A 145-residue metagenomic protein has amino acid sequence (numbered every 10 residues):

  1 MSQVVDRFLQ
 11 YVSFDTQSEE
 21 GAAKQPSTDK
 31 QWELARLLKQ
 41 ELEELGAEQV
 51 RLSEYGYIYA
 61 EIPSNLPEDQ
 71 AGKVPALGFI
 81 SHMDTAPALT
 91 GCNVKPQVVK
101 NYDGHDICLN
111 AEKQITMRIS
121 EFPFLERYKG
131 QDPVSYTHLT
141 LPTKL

Functional and structural regions predicted by a protein language model:
S2-D29: N-terminal capping segment at the start of a domain
Q3, E33, T137: Charged catalytic carboxylate motif
V12, T16-E19, L42, G46 (+1 more regions): Structural signal for hydrophobic packing residues in well-ordered secondary-structure cores of soluble enzyme domains
V12, W32, S53, Q131-P133: Flexible, active-site-adjacent loop/turn segments at secondary-structure boundaries
D15, T137-T143: Conserved small/polar residues in nucleotide/adenosyl-binding loops
A23-V74, G78-D84, V94-P96: A non-catalytic alpha/beta surface segment that caps or lines the substrate-entry region of metallo-dependent hydrolase
A71-L139: Active-site metal-coordination/substrate-binding segment of hydrolases, especially metallo-dependent peptidases
